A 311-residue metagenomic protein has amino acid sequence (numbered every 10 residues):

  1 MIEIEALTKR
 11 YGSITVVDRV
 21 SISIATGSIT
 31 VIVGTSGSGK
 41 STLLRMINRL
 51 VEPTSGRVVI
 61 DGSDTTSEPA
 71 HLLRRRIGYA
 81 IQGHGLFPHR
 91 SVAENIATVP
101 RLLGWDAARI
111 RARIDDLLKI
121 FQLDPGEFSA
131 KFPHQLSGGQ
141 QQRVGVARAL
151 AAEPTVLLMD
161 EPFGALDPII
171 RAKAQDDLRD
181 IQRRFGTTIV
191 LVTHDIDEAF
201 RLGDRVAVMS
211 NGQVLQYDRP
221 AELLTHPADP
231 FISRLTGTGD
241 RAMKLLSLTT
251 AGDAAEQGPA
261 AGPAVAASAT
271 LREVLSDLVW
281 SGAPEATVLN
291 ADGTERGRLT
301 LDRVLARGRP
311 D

Functional and structural regions predicted by a protein language model:
N48: Helix-to-loop junction immediately C-terminal to a conserved catalytic motif
D64-G78, L102, A108, H226-P227: ABC ATPase NBD coupling module
A108-E127, D180: Conserved ABC ATPase "signature" region
E153: Conserved catalytic motifs of ABC-family nucleotide-binding domains
Y217-D218, H226, R298: ABC ATPase "signature
